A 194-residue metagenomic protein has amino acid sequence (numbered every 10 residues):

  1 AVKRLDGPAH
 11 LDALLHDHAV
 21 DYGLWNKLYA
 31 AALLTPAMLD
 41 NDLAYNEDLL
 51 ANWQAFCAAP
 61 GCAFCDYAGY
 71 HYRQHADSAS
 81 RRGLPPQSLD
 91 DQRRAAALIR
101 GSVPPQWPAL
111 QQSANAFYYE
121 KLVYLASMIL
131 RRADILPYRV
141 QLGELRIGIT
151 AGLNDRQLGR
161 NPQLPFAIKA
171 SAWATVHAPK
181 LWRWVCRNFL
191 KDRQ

Functional and structural regions predicted by a protein language model:
A1-A63, Y70-Q87: Donor-binding/catalytic cores of nucleotide-activated saccharide and glycerol-phosphate transferases/polymerases
A9-A13, A109, E144, K180: Exposed alpha-helical structural elements
A68-H75, R82-P108, K121-L153: Catalytic core of nucleotide-sugar-dependent glycosyltransferases
P108-F117: All-alpha amphipathic helical-bundle segments outside canonical DNA-binding/catalytic cores that form hydrophobic
R131-Q194: Membrane-interface aromatic/basic loop that binds lipid-linked glycans or pyrophosphate carriers, typified by
